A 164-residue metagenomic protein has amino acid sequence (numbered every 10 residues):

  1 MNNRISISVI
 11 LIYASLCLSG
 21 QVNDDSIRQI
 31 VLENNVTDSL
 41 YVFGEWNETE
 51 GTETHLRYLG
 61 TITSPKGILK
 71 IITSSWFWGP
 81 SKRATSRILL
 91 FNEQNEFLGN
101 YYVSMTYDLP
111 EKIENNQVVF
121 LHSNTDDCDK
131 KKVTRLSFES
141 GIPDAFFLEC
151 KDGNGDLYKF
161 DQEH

Functional and structural regions predicted by a protein language model:
R4-C17: Sec-dependent N-terminal signal peptides
L18-G67, D156-E163: Terminal domain-start segments
H55-T63, I71-G79, T85-I88, F97-L109: Short secondary-structure capping micro-motifs at structural edges
S64, N92, D152: Acidic surface patches and DE-rich sequence motifs
G67-P80, N116-D126: Short beta-strand elements that form the blades of beta-propeller/WD-repeat-like and other beta-sheet-rich scaffold
P80-A84, C128-K131: Short, solvent-exposed loop/turn segments at conserved positions within beta-propeller repeat blades
S86-E93, S137-E139: Beta-propeller blade signature
F97-H164: Short aromatic loop motif centered on NTY/YTY
